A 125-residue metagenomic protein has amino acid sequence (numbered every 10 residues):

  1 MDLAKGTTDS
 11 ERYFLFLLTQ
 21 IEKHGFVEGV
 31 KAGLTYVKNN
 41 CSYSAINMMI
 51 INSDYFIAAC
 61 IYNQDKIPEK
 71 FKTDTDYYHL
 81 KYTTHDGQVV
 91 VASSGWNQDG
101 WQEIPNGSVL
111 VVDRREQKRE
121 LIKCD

Functional and structural regions predicted by a protein language model:
M1-D125: Conserved short alpha-helical segments that host acidic/polar catalytic motifs at enzyme active sites
